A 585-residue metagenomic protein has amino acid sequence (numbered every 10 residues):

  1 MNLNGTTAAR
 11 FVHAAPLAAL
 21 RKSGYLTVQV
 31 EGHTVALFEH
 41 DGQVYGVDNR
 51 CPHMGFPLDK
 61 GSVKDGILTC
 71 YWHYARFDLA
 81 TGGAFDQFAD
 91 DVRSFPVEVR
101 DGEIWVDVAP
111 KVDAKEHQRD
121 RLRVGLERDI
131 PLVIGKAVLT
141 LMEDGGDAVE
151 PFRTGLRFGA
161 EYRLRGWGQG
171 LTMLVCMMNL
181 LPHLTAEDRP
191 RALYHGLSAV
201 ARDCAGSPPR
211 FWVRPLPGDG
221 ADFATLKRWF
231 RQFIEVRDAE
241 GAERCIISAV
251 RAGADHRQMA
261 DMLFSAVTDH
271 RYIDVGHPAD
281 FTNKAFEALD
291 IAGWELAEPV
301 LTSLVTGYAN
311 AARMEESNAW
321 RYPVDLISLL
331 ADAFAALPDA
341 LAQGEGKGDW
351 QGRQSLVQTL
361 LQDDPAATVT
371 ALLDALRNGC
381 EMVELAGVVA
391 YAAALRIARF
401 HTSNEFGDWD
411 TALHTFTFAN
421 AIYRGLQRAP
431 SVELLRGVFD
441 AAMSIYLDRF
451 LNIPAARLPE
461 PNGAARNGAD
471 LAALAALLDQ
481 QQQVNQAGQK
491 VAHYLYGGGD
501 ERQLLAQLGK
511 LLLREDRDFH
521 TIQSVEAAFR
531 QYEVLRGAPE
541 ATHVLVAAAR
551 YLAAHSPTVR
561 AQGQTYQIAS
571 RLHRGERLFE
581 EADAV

Functional and structural regions predicted by a protein language model:
M1-D65, R93-D120: N-terminal pre-ligand scaffold of iron-sulfur
T7-F11, R76-T81: Short Pro/Gly-enriched beta-strand edge/turn motifs at strand-loop
C51, C70-H73: Short cysteine clusters
D65-Y71, A84-R93: Short cysteine/histidine-rich metal-coordination sites, predominantly Zn2+-binding motifs
A80, Q87, D107: Residues that scaffold the ATP/ADP-binding catalytic core of kinase and kinase-like folds
V99, V106-V585: Mature, well-folded catalytic/scaffold domains that follow N-terminal targeting or propeptide regions
